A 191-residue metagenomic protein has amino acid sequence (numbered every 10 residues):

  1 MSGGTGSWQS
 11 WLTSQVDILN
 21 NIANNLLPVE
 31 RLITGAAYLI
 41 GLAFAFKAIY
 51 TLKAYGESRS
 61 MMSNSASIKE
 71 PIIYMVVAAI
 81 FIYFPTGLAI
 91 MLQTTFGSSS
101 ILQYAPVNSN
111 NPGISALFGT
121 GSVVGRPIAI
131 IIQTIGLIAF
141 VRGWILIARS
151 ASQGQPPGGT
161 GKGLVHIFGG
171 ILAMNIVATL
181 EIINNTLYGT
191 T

Functional and structural regions predicted by a protein language model:
M1-N24: Short, strongly hydrophobic alpha-helical membrane anchors
D17-G97, A116-T191: Hydrophobic alpha-helical segments involved in membrane association or supramolecular assembly
S98-P106: Extended repeat-based interaction scaffolds and adjacent low-complexity, acidic/S/T/P-biased segments that form broad
P106, N111-P112: Acidic, Ser/Thr- and Gly-enriched intrinsically disordered low-complexity segments
